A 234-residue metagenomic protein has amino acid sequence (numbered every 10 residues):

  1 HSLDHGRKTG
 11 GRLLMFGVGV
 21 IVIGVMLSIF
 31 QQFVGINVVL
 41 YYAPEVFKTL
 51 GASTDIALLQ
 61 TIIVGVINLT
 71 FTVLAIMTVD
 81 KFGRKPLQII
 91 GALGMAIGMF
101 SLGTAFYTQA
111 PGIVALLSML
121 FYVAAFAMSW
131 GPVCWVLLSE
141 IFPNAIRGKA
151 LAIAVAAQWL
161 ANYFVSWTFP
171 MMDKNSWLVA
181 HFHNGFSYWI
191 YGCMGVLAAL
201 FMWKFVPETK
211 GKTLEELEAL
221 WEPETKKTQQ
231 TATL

Functional and structural regions predicted by a protein language model:
H1-L234: Alpha-helical transmembrane bundle of multi-pass membrane proteins
